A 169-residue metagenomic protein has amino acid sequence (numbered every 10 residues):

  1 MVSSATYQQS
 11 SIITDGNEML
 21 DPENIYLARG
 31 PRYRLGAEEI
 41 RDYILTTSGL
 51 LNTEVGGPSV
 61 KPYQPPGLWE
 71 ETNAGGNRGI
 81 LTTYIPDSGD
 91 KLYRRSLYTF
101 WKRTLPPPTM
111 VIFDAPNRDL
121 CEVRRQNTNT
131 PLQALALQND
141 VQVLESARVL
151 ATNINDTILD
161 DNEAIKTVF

Functional and structural regions predicted by a protein language model:
M1-S3: Short, functionally critical alpha-helical segments immediately adjacent to catalytic or ligand/cofactor-binding
Q8, I13-V168: An acidic, gly/pro-interrupted, aromatic-rich
